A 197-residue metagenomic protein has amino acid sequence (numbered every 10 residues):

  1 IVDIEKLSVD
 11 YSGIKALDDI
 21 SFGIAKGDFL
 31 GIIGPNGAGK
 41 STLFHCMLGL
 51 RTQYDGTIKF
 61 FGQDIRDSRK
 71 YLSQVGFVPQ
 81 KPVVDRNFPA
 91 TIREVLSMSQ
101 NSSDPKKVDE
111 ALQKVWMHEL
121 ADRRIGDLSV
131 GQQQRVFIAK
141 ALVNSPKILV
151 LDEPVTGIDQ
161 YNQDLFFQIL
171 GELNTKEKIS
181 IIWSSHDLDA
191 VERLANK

Functional and structural regions predicted by a protein language model:
I33-P35: The feature captures the beta-strand-to-loop junction immediately N-terminal to the Walker
L48: Helix-to-loop junction immediately C-terminal to a conserved catalytic motif
G56-D67, Y71: Conserved ABC transporter NBD signature motif
P105-L120: Conserved ABC ATPase "signature" region
R124-L128, Q132: Conserved ABC ATPase signature
L149-D152: Catalytic Walker B motif of ABC-type/P-loop ATPase nucleotide-binding domains
S185-H186: H-loop/switch region of ABC-family ATPase nucleotide-binding domains
